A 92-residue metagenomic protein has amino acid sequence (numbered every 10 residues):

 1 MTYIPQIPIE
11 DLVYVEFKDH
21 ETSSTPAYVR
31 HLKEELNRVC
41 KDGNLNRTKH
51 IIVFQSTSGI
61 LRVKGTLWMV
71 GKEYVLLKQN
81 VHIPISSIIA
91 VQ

Functional and structural regions predicted by a protein language model:
M1-I60, H82-I85, A90-Q92: Short glycine-rich, low-complexity segments
L61-M69: Short beta-strand-centered aromatic/proline hotspots
K64, L77-K78: Beta-strand residues in well-ordered beta-sheet regions across diverse protein folds
M69-V75: Short, conserved beta-turn/loop elements at beta-strand boundaries and strand-helix junctions
L76-L77, V91: Short hydrophobic/aromatic-rich beta-strand segments that constitute the beta-sheet cores of beta-sandwich/beta-barrel
